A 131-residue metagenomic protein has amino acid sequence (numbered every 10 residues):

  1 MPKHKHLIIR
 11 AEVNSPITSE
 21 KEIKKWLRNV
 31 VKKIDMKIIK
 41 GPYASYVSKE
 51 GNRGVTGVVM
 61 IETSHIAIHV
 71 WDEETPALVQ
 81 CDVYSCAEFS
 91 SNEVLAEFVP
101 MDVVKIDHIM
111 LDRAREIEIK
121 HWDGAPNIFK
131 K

Functional and structural regions predicted by a protein language model:
M1-K131: Polybasic/polar functional segments that serve as interface/processing modules
